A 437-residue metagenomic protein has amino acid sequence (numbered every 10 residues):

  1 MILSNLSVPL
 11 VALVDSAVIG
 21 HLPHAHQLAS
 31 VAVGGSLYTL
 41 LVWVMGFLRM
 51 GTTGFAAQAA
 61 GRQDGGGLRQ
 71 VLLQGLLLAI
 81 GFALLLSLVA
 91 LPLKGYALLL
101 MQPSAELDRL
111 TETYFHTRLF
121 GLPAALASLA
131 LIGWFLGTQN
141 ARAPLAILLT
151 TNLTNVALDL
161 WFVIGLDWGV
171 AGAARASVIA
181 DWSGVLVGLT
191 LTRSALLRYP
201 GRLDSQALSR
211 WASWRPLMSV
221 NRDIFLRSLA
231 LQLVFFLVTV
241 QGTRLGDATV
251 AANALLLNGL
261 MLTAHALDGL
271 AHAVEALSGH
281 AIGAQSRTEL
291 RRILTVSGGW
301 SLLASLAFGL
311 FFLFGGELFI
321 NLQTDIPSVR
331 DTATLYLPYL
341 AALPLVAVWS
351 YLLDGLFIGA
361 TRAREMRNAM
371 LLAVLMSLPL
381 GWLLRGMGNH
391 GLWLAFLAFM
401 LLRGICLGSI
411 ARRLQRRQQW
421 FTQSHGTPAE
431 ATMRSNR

Functional and structural regions predicted by a protein language model:
M1, N5, S16-A17, G54 (+16 more regions): Transmembrane alpha-helix boundary and packing residues in multipass membrane permease domains and related
I2-M50, G54, R118-A125, R215-H280 (+2 more regions): Transmembrane helix-bundle signature of multi-pass secondary active exporters and lipid flippases
L6-L10, A83-L91, L126, A130 (+10 more regions): Hydrophobic positions within alpha-helical transmembrane segments of bacterial inner-membrane proteins
V8, A12, S16, G20 (+11 more regions): Juxtamembrane/transmembrane-helix interface segments of polytopic membrane transporters
L13, L22-A25, A59-R62, G137-T138 (+5 more regions): Helix-loop interface residues and adjacent transmembrane-helix termini in multi-pass membrane transporters, primarily
L28-L88, S128-P144, A252-F314, S350-T361 (+1 more regions): Small-residue-rich hydrophobic transmembrane alpha-helices
R49, T117-L136, P144-N152, A173-L189 (+4 more regions): Short runs within selected transmembrane alpha-helices of multi-pass transporters and secretion channels
A56-P123, A157, G165-R222, S278-L343 (+1 more regions): Short alpha-helical transmembrane segments in multi-pass integral membrane proteins
